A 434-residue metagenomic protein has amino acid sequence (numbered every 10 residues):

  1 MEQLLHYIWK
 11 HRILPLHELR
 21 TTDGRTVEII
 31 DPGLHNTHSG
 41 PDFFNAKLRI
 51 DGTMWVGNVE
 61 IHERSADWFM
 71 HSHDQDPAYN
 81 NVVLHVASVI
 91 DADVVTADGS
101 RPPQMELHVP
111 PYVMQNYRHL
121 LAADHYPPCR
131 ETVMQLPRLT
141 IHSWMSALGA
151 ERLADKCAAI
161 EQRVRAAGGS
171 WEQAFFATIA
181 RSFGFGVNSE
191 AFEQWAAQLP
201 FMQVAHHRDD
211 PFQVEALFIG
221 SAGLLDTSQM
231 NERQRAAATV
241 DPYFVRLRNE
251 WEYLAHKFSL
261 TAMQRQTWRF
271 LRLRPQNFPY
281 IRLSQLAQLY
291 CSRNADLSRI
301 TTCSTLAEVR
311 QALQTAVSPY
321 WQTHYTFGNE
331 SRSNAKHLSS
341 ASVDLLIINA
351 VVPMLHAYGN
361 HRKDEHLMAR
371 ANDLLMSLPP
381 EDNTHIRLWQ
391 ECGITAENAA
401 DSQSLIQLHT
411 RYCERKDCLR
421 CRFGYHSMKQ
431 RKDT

Functional and structural regions predicted by a protein language model:
M1-Y7: N-terminal "leader" segments that precede or initiate the main folded domain
Y7-A66, Y79: N-terminal ordered "arm"
S39, D76, C421: Short, structured segments at the rim of ligand-binding sites
F44, M54-W55, E60, A66-V94 (+1 more regions): N-terminal accessory interaction module
S65-D67, I90-A92, P111-V113, F185 (+2 more regions): Short loop/turn segments at secondary-structure transitions that flank enzyme active sites
N80-V82, V86-W144: Compact, glycine/acidic-enriched structural inserts
L148-S404, D417: Hydrophobic, aromatic-lined core segments that form the binding pocket/scaffold for planar heteroaromatic ligands
E391-T434: Acidic, carboxylate-rich catalytic segments that either coordinate divalent cations
